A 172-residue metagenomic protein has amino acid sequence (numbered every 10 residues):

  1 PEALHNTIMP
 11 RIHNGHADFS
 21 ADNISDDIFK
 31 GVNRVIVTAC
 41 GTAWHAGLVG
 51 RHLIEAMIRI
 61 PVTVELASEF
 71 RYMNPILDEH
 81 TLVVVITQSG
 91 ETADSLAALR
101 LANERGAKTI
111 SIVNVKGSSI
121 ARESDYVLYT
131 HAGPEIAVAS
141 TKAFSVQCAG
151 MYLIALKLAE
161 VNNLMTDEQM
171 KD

Functional and structural regions predicted by a protein language model:
P1-I12, A17, D172: Flexible inter-domain linker/hinge segments
I12-G31: A short, well-structured juxtamembrane/interface segment
K30-K171: Glycine-rich phosphate-binding loops that contact phosphosugars or nucleotide phosphates
